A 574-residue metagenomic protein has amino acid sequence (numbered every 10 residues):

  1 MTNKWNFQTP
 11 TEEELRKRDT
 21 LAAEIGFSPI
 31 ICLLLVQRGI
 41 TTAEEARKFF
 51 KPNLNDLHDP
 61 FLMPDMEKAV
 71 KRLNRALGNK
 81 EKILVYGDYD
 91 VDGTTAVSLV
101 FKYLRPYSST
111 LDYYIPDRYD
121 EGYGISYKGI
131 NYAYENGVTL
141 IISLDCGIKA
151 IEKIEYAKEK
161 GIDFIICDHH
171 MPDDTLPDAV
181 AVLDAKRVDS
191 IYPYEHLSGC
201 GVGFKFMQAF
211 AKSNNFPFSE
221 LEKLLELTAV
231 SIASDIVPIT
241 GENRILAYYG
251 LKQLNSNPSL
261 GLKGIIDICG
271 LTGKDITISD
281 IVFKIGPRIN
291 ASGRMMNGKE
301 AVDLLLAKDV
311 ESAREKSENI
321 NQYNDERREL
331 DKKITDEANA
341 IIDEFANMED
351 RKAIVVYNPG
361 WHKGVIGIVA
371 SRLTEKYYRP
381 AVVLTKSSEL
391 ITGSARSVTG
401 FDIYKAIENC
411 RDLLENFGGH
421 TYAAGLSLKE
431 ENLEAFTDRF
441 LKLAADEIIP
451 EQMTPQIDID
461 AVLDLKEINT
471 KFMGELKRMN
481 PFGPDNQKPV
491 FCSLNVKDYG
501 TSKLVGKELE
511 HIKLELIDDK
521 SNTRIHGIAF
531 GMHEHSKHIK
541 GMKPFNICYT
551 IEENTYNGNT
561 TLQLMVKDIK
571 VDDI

Functional and structural regions predicted by a protein language model:
T2, P10-L140, K160-G161, A211-D438 (+2 more regions): Hydrophobic helix-and-loop "lid/oligomerization" segment in the mid-to-C-terminal part of catalytic domains
R75, M171-D184, L516-S521: Acidic-glycine-rich active-site phosphate/pyrophosphate-binding loop
G78-N79, S312-K316, Q322-V356, N409-I574: Mid-to-C-terminal polyanion-binding domains and interfaces
L99, P177-F216, L221-A233: Short alpha-helices
Y114, L144, I165-H169, L183-A185 (+1 more regions): Generic beta-sheet signal
Y119-E121, A150, H170-T175, D189-S190 (+2 more regions): Short gly/pro/ser/thr-enriched loop/turn and capping motifs at secondary-structure boundaries
A150-I151, D235: Intrinsically disordered, low-complexity regulatory tails of plant transcription factors and co-regulators
A157-I165: Hydrophobic or amphipathic alpha-helical targeting/insertion segments
